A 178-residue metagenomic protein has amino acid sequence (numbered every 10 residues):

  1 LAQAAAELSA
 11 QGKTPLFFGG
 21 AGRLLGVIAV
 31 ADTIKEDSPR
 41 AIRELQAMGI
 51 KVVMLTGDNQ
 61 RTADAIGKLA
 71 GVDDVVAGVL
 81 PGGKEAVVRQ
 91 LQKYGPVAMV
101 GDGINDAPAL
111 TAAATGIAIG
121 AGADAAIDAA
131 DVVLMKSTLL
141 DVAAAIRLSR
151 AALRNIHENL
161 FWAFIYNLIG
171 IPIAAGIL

Functional and structural regions predicted by a protein language model:
A4-E158: Conserved ATP-binding TGD loop and adjacent catalytic N/P-domain core of P-type ATPases
F161-L178: Helix-interface capping motifs at the ends of transmembrane segments in multi-pass membrane proteins
